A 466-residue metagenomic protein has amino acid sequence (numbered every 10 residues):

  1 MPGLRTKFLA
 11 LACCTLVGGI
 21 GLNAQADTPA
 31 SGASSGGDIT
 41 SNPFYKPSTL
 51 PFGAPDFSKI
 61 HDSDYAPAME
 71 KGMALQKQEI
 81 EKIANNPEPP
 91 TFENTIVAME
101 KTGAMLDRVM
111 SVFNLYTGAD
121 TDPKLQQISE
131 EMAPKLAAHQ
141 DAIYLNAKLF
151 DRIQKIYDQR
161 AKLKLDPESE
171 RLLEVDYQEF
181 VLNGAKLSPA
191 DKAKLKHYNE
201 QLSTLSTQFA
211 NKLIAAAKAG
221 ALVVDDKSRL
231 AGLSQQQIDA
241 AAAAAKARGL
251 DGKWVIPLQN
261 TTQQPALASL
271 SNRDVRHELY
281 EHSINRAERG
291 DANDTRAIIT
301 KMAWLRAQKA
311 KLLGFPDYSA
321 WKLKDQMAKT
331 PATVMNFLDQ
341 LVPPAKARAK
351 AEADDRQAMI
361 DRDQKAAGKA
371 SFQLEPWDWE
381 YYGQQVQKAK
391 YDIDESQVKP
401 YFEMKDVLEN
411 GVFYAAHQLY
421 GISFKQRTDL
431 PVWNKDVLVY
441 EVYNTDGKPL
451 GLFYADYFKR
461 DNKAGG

Functional and structural regions predicted by a protein language model:
P2-Q25: Gram-negative bacterial Sec-dependent N-terminal signal peptides
G19-L22, H61, V412: Generic detector of short, well-ordered, non-transmembrane alpha-helical segments enriched in hydrophobic residues
D27-D239: N-terminal helix-rich structural modules
F44, M99, L106, L136 (+8 more regions): Generic structural hydrophobic/aromatic packing signal, biased to beta-strands
T49-D64, F113-M132, K155-H197, P257-A297 (+3 more regions): Short His/Asp/Glu-rich catalytic/ion-coordination signatures at enzyme active sites or charged loops
N86-P90, A161-K164, R289, D361-F372: Short, glycine- and charge-enriched coil/turn segments that flank and shape catalytic ligand pockets
L172, K196, T204, N211 (+4 more regions): Active-site-proximal, well-structured secondary-structure segments within enzyme catalytic domains
